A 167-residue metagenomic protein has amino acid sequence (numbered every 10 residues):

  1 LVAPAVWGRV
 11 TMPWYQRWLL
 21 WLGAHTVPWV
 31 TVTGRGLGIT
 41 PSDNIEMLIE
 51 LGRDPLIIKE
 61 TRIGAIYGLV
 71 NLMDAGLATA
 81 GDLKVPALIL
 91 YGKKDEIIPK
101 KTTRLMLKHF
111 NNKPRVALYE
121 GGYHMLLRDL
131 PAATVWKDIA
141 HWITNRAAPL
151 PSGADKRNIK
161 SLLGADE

Functional and structural regions predicted by a protein language model:
L1-G64: Alpha/beta-hydrolase-fold enzymes
M12, I63, P99-T103, D129-A133: Conserved strand-to-helix beginnings and helix N-cap segments that scaffold or border functional pockets
K59, K94-I98, M125: Acidic catalytic loop of the alpha/beta-hydrolase fold
T61-T79: Active-site nucleophile elbow and catalytic-triad environment of alpha/beta-hydrolase enzymes
L83, I89-Y91, D95: Short beta-strand/loop motif that positions the catalytic acidic residue of the alpha/beta-hydrolase fold
V85, P99-H109: Short alpha-helix in the alpha/beta-hydrolase fold that links the catalytic acid
K113-E167: Catalytic active-site module of serine/aspartate enzymes centered on a nucleophile-bearing elbow/loop
